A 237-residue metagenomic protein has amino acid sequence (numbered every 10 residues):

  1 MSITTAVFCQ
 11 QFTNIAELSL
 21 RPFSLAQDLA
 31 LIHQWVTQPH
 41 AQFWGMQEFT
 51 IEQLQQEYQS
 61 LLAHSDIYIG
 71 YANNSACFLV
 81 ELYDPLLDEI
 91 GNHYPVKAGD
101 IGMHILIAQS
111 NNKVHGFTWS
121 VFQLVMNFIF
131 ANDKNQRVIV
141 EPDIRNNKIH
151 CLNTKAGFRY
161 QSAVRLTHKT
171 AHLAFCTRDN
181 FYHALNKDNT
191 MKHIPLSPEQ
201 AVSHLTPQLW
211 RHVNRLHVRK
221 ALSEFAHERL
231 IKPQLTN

Functional and structural regions predicted by a protein language model:
M1-A26, Y182-H212, L216-R219, P233: Conserved N-terminal entry element of GNAT/NAT acetyltransferase domains
M46-I67: Active-site rim helix/loop that mediates acceptor-substrate recognition in acyltransferases
I69, S75-L86: Conserved beta-strand in the GNAT
L82-K113, F117: Conserved acyl-donor/pantetheine-binding loop and adjacent beta-alpha core of acyl/acetyltransferases and related
L86, R159-L173: Conserved catalytic-core motifs of GNAT/GCN5-like acyltransferases
V114-F128, C151: Conserved acetyl-CoA-binding loop-helix of GNAT-fold acetyltransferases
A131-P142: Conserved GNAT acetyl-CoA-binding A-motif
I144-S162: Conserved active-site alpha-helix within GNAT-family acetyltransferase domains
